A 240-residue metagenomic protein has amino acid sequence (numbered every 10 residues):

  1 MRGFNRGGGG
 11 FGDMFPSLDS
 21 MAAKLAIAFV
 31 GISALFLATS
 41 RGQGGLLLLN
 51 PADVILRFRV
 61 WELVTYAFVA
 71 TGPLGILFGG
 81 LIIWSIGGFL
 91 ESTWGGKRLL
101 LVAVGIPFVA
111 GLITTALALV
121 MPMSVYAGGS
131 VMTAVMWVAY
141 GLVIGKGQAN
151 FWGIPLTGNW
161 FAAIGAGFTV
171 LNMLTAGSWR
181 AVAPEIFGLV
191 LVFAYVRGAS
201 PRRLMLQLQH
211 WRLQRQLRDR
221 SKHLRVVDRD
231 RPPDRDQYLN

Functional and structural regions predicted by a protein language model:
M1-N240: A detector for small-residue-rich transmembrane helices and their helix-helix packing motifs
